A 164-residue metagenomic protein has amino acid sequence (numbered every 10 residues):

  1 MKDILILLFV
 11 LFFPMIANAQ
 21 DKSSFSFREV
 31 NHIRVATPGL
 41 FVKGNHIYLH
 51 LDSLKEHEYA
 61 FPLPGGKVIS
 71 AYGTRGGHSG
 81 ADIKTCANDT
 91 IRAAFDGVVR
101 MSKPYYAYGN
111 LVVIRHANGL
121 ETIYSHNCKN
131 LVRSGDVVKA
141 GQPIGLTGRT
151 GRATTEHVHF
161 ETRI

Functional and structural regions predicted by a protein language model:
K2-L7, M15-T74: Polar/charged, compositionally biased leader and regulatory segments
L54-A60, G73-P104: Short, glycine/small-residue-enriched coil/turn segments at secondary-structure junctions
P62, T90-A93, L131, V137: Residue-level "contact hotspot" at macromolecular interaction interfaces
V68, I83, G97, G141 (+1 more regions): Terminal peptide-recognition signature
I69, K84, R115, S125 (+1 more regions): Residue-level detector of conserved, well-ordered beta-strand and adjacent loop positions that form binding/recognition
A71, S102-K103, N130, T147-T150: Residue-level recognition of beta-strand microenvironments
H78, A94-L131, E156, E161: Zn2+-dependent peptidoglycan hydrolase active-site motif and core
H116, S134-I164: Conserved, short, structured surface segments that act as functional micro-motifs
